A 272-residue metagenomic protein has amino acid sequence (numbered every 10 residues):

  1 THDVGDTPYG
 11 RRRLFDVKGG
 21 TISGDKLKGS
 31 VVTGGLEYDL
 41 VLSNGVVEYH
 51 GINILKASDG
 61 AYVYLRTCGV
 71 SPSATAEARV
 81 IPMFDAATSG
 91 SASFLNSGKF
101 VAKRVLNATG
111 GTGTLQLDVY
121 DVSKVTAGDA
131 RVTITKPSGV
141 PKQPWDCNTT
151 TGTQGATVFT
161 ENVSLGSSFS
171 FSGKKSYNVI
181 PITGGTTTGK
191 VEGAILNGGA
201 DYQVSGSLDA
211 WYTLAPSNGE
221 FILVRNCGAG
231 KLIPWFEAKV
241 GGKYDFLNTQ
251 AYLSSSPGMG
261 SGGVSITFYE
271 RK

Functional and structural regions predicted by a protein language model:
T1-K272: Beta-strand-enriched cores of mature, soluble protein domains
